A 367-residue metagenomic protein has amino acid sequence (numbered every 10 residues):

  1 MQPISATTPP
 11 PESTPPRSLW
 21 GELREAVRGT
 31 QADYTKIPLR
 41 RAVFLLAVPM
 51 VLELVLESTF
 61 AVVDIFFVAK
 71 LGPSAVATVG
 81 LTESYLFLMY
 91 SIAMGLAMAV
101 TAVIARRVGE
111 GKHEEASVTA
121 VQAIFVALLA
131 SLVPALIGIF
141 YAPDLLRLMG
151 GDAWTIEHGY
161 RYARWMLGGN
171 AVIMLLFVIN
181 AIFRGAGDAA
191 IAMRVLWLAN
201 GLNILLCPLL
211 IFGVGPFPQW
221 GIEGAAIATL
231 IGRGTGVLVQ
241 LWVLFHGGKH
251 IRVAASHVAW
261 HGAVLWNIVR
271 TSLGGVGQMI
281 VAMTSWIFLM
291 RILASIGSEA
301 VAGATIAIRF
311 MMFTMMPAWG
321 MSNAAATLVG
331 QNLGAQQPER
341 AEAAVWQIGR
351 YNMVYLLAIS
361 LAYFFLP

Functional and structural regions predicted by a protein language model:
Q2, T8-P9, G21, E25-L46 (+3 more regions): Interhelical loop/hinge segments that connect adjacent transmembrane helices in multipass membrane
K36, R40-T59, V63, Y85-I92 (+5 more regions): Residue-level signal for short hydrophobic patches within transmembrane helices of multi-pass membrane transporters
A47, L54, G80-E83, A127-L128 (+10 more regions): Residue-level recognition of transmembrane alpha-helices in multi-pass small-molecule transporters/permeases
V51, V55, T59-A77, L146-A153 (+3 more regions): Helix-terminus/linker motif at the lipid-water interface of multi-pass membrane proteins
V76-L136, I173-A192, S285, G303-F365: Small-residue-rich hydrophobic transmembrane alpha-helices
L128-L136, F140-D144, M166-M174, W197-L209 (+2 more regions): Mid-bilayer segments of alpha-helical transmembrane spans in multi-pass integral membrane proteins that mediate
V133-R164, A358-P367: Short membrane-interface helical motifs at transmembrane helix boundaries in multi-pass membrane transporters
Y162, V195-L209, F217-K249: Hydrophobic alpha-helical transmembrane segments
